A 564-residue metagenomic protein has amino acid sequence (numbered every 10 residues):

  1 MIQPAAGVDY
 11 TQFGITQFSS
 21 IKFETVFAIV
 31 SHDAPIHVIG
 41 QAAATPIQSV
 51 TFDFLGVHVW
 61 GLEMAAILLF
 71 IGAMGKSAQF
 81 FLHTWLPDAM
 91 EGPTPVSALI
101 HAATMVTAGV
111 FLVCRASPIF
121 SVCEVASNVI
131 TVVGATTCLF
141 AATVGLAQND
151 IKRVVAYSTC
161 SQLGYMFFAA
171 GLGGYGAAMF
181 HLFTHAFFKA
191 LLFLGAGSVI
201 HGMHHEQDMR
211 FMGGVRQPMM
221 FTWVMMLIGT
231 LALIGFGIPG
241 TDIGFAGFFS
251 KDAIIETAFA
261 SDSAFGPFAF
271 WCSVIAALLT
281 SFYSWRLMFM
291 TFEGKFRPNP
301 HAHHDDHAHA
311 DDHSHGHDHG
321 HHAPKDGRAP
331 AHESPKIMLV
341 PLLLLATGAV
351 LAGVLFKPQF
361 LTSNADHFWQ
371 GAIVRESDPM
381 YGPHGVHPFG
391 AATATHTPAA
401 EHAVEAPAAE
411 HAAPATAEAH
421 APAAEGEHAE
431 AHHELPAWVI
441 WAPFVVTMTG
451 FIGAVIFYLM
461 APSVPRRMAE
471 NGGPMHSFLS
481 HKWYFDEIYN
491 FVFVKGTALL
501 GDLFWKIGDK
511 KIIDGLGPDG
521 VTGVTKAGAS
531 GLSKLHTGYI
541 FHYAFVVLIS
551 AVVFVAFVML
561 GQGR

Functional and structural regions predicted by a protein language model:
M1-A329: Hydrophobic transmembrane alpha-helices and their helix-loop junctions in integral membrane proteins
M1-Q3, M226-P239, P341-T362, K482 (+2 more regions): Hydrophobic alpha-helical membrane-insertion segments
A42-W60, H315-I337, A412-V445: Intrinsically disordered, low-complexity acidic Ser/Thr-rich regulatory segments
L68-A73, A141, G229-I234, S273 (+5 more regions): Hydrophobic core segments of alpha-helical transmembrane domains in multi-pass membrane transport and ion-translocation
K189-A190, L278-M290, V446-R467: Hydrophobic alpha-helical membrane-embedded segments
Q217-L227, M288, H332-T347, F541-V547: Alpha-helical transmembrane segments and their helix-start/interface "positive-inside/aromatic belt" motifs in integral
D262-A277, P330-P341, L345, H432-L435 (+1 more regions): Polynucleotide-recognition surfaces of large bacterial nucleic-acid defense/processing enzymes
F356-V445, V455-R564: Aromatic-capped, Gly/Pro-kinked transmembrane alpha-helices
